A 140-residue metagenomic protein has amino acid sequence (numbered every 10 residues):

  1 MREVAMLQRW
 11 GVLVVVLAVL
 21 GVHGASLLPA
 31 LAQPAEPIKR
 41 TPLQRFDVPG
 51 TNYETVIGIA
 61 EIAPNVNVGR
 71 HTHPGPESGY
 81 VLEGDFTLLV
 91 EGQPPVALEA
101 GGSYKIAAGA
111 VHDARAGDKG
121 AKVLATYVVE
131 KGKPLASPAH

Functional and structural regions predicted by a protein language model:
R2-I59, P95-A97, K105, P134-H140: A short, N-terminal "cap"/entry segment at the start of jelly-roll beta-barrel domains of the cupin/DSBH fold
F46, P64-N65, T87, G101-S103 (+3 more regions): Extracytoplasmic low-complexity repetitive segments enriched in small/polar residues
P49-Y53, N65-Y80: A short beta-loop-beta micro-motif enriched in histidine and acidic residues
I62-A63, F86, G92-G109: Short acidic-glycine-tyrosine-enriched beta hairpin
V68-H73, V90, R115-A116, S137: Short histidine-centered beta-strand/loop micro-motifs that create catalytic or ligand/metal-coordination sites
P74-G92, G102, K131: Glycine- and acidic-residue-biased ligand/ion/polar-headgroup-sensing regions
G109-P134: Ligand-binding loop in jelly-roll beta-barrel domains
